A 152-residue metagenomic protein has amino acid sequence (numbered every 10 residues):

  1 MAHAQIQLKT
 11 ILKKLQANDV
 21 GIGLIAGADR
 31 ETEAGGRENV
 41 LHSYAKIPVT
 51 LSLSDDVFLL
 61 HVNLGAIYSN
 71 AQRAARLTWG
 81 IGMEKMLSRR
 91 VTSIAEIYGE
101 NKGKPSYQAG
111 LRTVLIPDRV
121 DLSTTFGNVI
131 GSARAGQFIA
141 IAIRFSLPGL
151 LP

Functional and structural regions predicted by a protein language model:
M1-I81, A140, F145-P152: Outer-membrane pore/translocation modules
L77-P152: Outer membrane beta-barrel transmembrane domains
